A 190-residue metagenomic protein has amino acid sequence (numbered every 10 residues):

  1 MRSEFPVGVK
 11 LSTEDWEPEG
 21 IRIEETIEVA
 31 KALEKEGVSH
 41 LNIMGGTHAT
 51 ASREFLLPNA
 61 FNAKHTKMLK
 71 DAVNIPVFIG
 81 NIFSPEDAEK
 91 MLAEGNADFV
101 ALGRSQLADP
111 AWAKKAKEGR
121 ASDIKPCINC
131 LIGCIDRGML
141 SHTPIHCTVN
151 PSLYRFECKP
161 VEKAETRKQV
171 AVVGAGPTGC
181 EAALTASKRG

Functional and structural regions predicted by a protein language model:
M1-V173, P177-R189: Flavin-dependent oxidoreductase catalytic cores
